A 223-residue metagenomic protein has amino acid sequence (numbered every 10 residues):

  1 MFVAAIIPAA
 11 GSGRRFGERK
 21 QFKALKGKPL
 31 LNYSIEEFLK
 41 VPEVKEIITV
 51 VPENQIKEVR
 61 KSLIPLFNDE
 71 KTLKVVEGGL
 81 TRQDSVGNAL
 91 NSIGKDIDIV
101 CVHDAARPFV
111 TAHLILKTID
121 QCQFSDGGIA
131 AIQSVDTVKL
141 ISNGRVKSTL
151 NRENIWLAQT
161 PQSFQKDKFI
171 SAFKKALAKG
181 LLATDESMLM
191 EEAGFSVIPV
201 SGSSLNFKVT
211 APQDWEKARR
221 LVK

Functional and structural regions predicted by a protein language model:
M1-K57: N-terminal glycine-rich phosphate-binding loop and ensuing alpha1 helix
V3, K71-K74, I155: Short, conserved active-site loop motifs that form the nucleotide-linked donor/cofactor pocket
I7, L31, A89, H103-D104 (+3 more regions): Residue-level signal for inorganic ion chemistry
A24, F109, T149, S163 (+1 more regions): Short aromatic/basic micro-patch
N32-I97, L177: Conserved N-terminal catalytic core of the sugar/cofactor nucleotidyltransferase
L80-S142, Q159: Conserved beta-loop-beta/alpha segment of the NTase-like Rossmann-fold superfamily that binds/positions NTPs
K139-Q162: Short, flexible, basic/aromatic active-site loop/helix in glycosyltransferases
W156-K223: Conserved alpha/beta core of the MobA/IspD/sugar-nucleotide pyrophosphorylase nucleotidyltransferase superfamily
